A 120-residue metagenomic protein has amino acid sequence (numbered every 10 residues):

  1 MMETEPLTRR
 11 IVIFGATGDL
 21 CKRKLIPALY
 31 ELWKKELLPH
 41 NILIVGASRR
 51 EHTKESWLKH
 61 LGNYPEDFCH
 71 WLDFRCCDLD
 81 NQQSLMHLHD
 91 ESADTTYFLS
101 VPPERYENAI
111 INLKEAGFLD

Functional and structural regions predicted by a protein language model:
M1-T8: A short, basic/flexible loop-to-alpha-helix module at the beginning of a structural domain
I11-V12, Y97: Conserved hydrophobic helix-helix packing surfaces used for dimerization/oligomerization
T17: N-terminal Rossmann NAD(P)H-binding glycine-rich loop of SDR-like oxidoreductase domains
K22-L37: Histidine-anchored nucleotide/phosphate-binding helix
K24-A28, S56-H60, H87, N108-N112: Alpha-helical scaffold elements adjacent to nucleotide-binding pockets in ATP/GTP-utilizing enzyme cores
K34-D73: Glycine-rich phosphate-binding loop and adjoining beta1-alpha1-beta2 segment of Rossmann-like nucleotide-binding folds
Y64-D94, F118: A structured beta-alpha segment of the ubiquitous adenosine-cofactor-binding alpha/beta core
Q82, A93-D120: Beta-loop-alpha module in the N-terminal Rossmann-like domain of NAD(P)-dependent dehydrogenases, especially those
